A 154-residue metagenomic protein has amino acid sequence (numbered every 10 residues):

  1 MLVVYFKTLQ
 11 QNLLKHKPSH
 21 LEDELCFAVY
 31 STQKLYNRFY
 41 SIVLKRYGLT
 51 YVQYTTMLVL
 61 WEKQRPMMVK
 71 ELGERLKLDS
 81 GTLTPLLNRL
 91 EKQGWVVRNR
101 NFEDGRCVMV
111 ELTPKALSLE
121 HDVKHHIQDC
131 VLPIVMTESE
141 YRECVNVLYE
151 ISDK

Functional and structural regions predicted by a protein language model:
M1-Y47: N-terminal leader segment of winged-helix/HTH proteins
A28, T55-V59, S118: Pre-recognition alpha-helix immediately N-terminal to the DNA-recognition helix within helix-turn-helix or winged-helix
T32, Y36-F39, L76, L119 (+2 more regions): Alpha-helical linker/hinge and terminal dimerization helices associated with HTH transcriptional regulators
K34, R38-D79: N-terminal helix-turn-helix DNA-binding core of bacterial DNA-binding proteins
Y47-Q53, T82, T113, M136-S139: Short helix-coil-helix linker/hinge
V69-K70, G81, N88, V108: Residues within helix-turn-helix
N88-N146: Charged, amphipathic alpha-helical coiled-coil/dimerization segments
